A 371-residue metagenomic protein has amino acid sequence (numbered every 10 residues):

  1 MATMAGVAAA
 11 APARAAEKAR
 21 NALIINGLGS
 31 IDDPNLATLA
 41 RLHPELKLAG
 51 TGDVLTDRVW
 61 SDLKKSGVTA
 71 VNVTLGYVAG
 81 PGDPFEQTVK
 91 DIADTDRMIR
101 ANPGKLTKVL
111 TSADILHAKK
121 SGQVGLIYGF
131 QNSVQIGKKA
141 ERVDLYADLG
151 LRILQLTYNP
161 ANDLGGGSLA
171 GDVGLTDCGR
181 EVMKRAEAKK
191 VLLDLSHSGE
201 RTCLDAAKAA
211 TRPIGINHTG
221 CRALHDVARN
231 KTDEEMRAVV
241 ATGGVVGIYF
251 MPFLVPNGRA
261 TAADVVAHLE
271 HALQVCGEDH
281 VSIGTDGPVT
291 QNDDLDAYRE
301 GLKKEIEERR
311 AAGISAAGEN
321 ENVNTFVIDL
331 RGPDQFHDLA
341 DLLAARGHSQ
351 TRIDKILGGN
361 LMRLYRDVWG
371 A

Functional and structural regions predicted by a protein language model:
T3-V7, A11-D172, D177, D226-A371: N-terminal hydrophobic targeting/anchoring segments and the immediately downstream early-domain regions of hydrolases
K139-V143, T202-R212: Distinct, well-ordered alpha-helical segments
L151-I153, K189-V191, A209-G215, G220 (+1 more regions): Glycine-enriched alpha-helix->loop->beta-strand junction motifs that scaffold or abut catalytic
L175-E187, A206-I214: Alpha-helix-loop-beta-strand connector modules within alpha/beta enzyme cores
E181, S198-G199: Short glycine/proline-centered loop/turn elements that form peptide/ligand docking sites
L192-H197: Catalytic beta/alpha-barrel core
A223: Active-site environment of non-heme Fe oxygenases that use a 2-His-1-carboxylate facial triad
